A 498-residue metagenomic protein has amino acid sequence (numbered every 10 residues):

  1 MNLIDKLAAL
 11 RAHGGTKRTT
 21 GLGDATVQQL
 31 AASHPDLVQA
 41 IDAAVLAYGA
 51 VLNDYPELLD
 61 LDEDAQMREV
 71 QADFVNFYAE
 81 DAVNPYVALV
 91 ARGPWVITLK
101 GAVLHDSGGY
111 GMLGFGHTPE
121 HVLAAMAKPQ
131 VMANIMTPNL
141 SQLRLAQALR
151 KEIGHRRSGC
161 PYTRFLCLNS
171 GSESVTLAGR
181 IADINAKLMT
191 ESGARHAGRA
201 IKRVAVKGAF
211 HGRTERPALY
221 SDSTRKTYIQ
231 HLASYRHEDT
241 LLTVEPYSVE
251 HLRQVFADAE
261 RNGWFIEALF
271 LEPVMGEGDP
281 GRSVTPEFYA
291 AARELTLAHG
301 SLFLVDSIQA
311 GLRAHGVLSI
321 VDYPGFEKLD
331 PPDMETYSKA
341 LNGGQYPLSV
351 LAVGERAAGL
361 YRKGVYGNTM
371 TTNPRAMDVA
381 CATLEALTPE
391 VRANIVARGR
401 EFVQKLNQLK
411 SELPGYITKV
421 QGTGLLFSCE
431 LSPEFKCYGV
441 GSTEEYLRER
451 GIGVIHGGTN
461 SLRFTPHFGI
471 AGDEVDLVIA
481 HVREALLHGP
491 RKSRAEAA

Functional and structural regions predicted by a protein language model:
M1-T19, F115-G116, R150-L271, M275 (+1 more regions): PLP-dependent aspartate aminotransferase-fold enzymes
N2-K6, H13, K17, P389 (+1 more regions): PLP-dependent enzyme catalytic core of the Aspartate aminotransferase-like
N2-V27, H34-R92, P129-V131, A148: Active-site-adjacent loop/helix segments that line or gate small-molecule/cofactor pockets in enzymes
A9-S33, F74-F77, W95, V103-M189: Glycine-rich loop-to-alpha-helix module at the N-terminal edge of alpha/beta enzyme cores
R213-P217, G325-L360, T372-M377: Active-site PLP attachment segment
E272-T285, G300-F326: Conserved PLP phosphate-binding loop immediately N-terminal to the Schiff-base lysine helix in PLP-dependent enzymes
T372-N394, R398: Structural motif of enzymes handling amino- and sulfur-group chemistry
G399-Q404, L413-Y446, F468-A471: Conserved PLP-binding catalytic core of the aspartate aminotransferase-like
